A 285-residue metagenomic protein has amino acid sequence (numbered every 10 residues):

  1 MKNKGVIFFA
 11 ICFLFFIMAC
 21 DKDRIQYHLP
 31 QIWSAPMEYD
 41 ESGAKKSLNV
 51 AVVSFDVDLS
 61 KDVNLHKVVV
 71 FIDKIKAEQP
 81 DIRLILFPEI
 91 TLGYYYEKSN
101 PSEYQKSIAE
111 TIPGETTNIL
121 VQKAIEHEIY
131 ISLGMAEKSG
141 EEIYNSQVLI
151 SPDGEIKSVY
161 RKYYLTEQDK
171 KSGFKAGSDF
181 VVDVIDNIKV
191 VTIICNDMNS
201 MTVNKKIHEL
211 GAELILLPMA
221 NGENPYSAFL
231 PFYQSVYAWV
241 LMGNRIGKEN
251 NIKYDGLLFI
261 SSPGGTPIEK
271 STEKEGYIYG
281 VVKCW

Functional and structural regions predicted by a protein language model:
M1-G5: Positively charged n-region of N-terminal signal peptides that target proteins for export
V6-L14: Sec-dependent N-terminal signal peptides
F16-A19: C-terminal motif of bacterial Sec signal peptides marking the signal peptidase cleavage site
L29-L84: N-terminal active-site segment of His-dependent metallophosphoesterases
A35-P36, K138-L210, F229, A238 (+2 more regions): Active-site catalytic loop in hydrolytic enzyme cores
S47-L59, L86, S146, V159 (+2 more regions): Active-site-proximal beta-strand elements of phosphoester/diester hydrolases
D73-P152, G222-A238: Cys-nucleophile CN-hydrolase/nitrilase-fold catalytic domain and related Cys-dependent amidase chemistry that acts on
I112-Y130, M198-Y279: CN hydrolase (nitrilase-like) catalytic-core segments centered on the catalytic cysteine and neighboring Lys/Glu
